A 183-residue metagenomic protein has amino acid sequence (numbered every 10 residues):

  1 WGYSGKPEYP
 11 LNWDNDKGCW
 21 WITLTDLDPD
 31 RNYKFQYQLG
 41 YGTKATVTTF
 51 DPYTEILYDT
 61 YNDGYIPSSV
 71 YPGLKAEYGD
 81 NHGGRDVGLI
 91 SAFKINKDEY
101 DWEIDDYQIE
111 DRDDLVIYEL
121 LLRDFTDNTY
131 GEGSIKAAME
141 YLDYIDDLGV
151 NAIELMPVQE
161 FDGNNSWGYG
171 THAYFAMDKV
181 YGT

Functional and structural regions predicted by a protein language model:
W1-K6, G42: Change "in extracellular beta-sheet-rich domains … of secreted and cell-surface proteins" to "in beta-sheet-rich domains
P7-N15: Short, surface-exposed loop motifs enriched in S/T, G, D/E and P with embedded aromatic residues
N15-I117, Y130: The feature marks proteins involved in alpha-glucan
G42, L122-F125, E160-F161: Short, solvent-exposed loop/turn segments at secondary-structure junctions
V116-L120, I153-L155: Hydrophobic faces of well-ordered beta-strands that scaffold small-molecule active sites in alpha/beta enzyme cores
D127-N128, Y144-T183: Aromatic-lined carbohydrate-binding/catalytic grooves of carbohydrate-active enzymes
Y130-I145: Short, acidic/polar
